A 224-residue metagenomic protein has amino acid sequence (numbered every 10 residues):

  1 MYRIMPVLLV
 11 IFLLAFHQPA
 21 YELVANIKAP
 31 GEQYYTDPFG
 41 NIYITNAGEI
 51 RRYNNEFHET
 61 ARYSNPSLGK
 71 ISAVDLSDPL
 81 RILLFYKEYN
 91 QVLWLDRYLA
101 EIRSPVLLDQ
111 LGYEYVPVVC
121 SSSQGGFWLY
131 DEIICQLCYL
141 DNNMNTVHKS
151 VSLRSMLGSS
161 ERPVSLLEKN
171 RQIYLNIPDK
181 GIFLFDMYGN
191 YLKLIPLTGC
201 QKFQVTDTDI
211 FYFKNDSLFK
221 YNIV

Functional and structural regions predicted by a protein language model:
M1-I4, L9-A25: Bacterial Sec-dependent signal peptides at the C-terminal "C-region" and cleavage site
A20-I27, H58-S64, E101-Q110, T146-G158 (+1 more regions): A short beta-strand motif characteristic of beta-propeller blades
A25-G48: Beta-strand-rich domains and repeat architectures in extracellular enzymes and scaffolds, especially beta-propellers
A29-D37, L68-L76, Y113-C120, G158-L167 (+1 more regions): Repeated scaffold domains used in trafficking and secretory/extracellular systems, primarily beta-propellers
F39-G40, P79-L80, Q124-G125, N170-Q172 (+1 more regions): Short coil/turn segments that connect the beta-strands within blades of beta-propeller domains
Y43-A47, L83-E88, L129-I133, Q172-D179 (+2 more regions): Conserved beta-strand positions in repeat-built beta-propeller and related beta-rich domains
R51-R52, Q91-L93, C138, I182-L184 (+1 more regions): WD40 beta-propeller blade core
N54-H58, D96-A100, D141-M144, D186-N190 (+1 more regions): Short loop/turn segments that connect beta-strands within beta-propeller blades
